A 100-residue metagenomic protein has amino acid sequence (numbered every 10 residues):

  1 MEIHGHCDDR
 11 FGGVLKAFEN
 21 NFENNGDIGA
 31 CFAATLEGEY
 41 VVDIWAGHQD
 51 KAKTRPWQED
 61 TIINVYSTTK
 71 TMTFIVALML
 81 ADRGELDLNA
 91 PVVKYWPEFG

Functional and structural regions predicted by a protein language model:
M1, R55-E59: A short, mixed-charge helix-start or loop-turn motif at secondary-structure junctions
I3, D8-E23: Short, basic/aromatic recognition patches
H6, R10, N64-T69: Extracytoplasmic/periplasmic, Sec-exported soluble proteins
E19-P56, L88-A90: A short, well-structured edge-of-sheet supersecondary motif
A34-E37, M79, R83: A short, Lys/Arg-enriched amphipathic alpha-helix followed by its capping loop at the start of a domain
E59, N64, T68, L80-G100: Active-site helix/loop module of the DD-peptidase/beta-lactamase fold, centered on the serine-lysine SxxK catalytic
T71-V76: Short amphipathic alpha-helical face segments that pack within enzyme cores and frequently flank/anchor catalytic
